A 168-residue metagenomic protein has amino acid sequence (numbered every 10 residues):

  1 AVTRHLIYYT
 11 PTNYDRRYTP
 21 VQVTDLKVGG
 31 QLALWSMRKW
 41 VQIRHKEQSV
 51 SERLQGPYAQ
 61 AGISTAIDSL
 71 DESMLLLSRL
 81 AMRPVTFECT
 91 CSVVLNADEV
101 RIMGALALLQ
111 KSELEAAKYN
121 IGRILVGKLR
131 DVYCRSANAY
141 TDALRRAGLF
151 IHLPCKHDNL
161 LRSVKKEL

Functional and structural regions predicted by a protein language model:
A1-L168: Polar/charged low-complexity regulatory segments
